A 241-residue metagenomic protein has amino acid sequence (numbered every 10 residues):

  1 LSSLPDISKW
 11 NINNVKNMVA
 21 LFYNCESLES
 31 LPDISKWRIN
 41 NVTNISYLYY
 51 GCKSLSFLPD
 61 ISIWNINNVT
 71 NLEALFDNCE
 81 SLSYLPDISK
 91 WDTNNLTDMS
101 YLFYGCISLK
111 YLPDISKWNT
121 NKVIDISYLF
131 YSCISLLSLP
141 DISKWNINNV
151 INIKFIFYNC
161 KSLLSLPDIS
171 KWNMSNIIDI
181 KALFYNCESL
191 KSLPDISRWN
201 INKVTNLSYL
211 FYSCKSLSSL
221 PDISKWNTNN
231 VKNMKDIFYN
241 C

Functional and structural regions predicted by a protein language model:
L1-C241: Negatively charged
